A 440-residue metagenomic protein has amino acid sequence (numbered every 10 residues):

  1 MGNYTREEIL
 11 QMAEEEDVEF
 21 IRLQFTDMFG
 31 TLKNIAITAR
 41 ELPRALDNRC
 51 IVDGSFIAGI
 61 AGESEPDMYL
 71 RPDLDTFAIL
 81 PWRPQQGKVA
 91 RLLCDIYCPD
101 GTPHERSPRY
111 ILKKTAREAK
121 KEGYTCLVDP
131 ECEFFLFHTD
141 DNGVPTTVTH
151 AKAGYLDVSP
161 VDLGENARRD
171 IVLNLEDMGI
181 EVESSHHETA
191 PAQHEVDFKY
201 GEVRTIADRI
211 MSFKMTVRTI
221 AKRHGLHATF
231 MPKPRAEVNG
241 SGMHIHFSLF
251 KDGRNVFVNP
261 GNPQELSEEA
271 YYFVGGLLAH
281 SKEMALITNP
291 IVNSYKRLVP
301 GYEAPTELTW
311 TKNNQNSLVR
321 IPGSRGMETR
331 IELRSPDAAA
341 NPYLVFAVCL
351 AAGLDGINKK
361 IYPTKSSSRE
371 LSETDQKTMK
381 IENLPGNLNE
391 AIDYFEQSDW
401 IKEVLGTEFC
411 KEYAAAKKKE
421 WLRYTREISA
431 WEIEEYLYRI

Functional and structural regions predicted by a protein language model:
M1-S184, I206, L226, M379-I440: ATP/Mg2+-dependent ligation/transfer catalytic cores
N3, R109, V128, E165 (+11 more regions): Conserved structured core elements
D27, Y97-P103, P160, Y200-I206 (+4 more regions): A generic structural motif
N48, S212, I220-K222, L226-H227 (+1 more regions): Catalytic-core signal marking the mid-to-C-terminal active-site face
P81-K88, T125-L127, S185-A190, V238 (+2 more regions): Short glycine/proline-enriched loop/turn "hinge" motifs that connect secondary-structure elements and lie
C132, L136, E188-V196: Short, conserved phosphate-binding/catalytic loop or strand-edge motifs used in phosphoryl-/nucleotidyl-transfer
V148-V158, P191-I206, R235-G240, D252-F257: Active-site-proximal beta-alpha loop/turn segments in soluble metabolic enzymes
I206-R209, R218-T219, G225-P234: Gly/Pro-rich turn-and-neighbor structural signature
